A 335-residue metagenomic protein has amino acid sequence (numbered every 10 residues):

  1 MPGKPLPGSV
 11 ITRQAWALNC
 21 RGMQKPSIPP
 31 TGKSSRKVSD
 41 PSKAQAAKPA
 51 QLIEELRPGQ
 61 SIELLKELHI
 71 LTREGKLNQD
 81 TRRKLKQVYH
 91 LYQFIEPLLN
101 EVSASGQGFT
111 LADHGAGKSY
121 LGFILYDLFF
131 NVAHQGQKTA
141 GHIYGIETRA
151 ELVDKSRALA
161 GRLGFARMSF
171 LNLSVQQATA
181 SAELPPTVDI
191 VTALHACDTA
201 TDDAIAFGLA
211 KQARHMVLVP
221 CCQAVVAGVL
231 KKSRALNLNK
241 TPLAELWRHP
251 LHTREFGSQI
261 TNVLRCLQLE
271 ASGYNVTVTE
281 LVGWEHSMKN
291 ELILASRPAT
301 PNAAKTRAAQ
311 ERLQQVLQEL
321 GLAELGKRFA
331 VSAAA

Functional and structural regions predicted by a protein language model:
P5: Cationic, low-complexity basic patches in intrinsically disordered or flexible, solvent-exposed regions
G22-K66, R73-E74, D80-R82, Y89 (+2 more regions): Class I S-adenosyl-L-methionine
Q87-Q107: Conserved alpha-helix/loop element of class I SAM-dependent methyltransferases that forms part of the SAM/SAH-binding
Q107-G117: Conserved class I S-adenosyl-L-methionine
K118-Q137: Conserved SAM-binding loop of SAM-dependent methyltransferases across substrates and taxa, primarily the Class I
H142-E147: Conserved SAM-binding motif I beta-strand of class I
